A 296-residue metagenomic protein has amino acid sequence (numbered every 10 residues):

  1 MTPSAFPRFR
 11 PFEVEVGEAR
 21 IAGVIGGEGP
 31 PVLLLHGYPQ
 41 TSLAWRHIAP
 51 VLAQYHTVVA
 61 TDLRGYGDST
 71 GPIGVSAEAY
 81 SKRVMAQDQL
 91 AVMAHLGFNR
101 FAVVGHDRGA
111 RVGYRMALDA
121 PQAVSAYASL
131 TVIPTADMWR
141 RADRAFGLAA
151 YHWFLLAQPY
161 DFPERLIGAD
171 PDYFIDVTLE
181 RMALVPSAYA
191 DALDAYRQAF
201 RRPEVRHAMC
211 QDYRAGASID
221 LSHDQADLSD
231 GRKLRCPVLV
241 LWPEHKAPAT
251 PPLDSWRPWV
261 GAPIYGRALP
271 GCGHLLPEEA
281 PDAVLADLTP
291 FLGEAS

Functional and structural regions predicted by a protein language model:
M1-P11, A19-G23, P31, V59 (+6 more regions): Flexible "cap/lid" subdomain of the alpha/beta-hydrolase fold that forms the substrate-access gate
V24-P72: Conserved HGGG/HGGXW glycine-rich cap/lid loop of the alpha/beta-hydrolase fold
H47-P50, Q54, L118-D119, A286 (+1 more regions): Short, well-ordered alpha-helices that flank and scaffold nucleotide-derived cofactor binding pockets
